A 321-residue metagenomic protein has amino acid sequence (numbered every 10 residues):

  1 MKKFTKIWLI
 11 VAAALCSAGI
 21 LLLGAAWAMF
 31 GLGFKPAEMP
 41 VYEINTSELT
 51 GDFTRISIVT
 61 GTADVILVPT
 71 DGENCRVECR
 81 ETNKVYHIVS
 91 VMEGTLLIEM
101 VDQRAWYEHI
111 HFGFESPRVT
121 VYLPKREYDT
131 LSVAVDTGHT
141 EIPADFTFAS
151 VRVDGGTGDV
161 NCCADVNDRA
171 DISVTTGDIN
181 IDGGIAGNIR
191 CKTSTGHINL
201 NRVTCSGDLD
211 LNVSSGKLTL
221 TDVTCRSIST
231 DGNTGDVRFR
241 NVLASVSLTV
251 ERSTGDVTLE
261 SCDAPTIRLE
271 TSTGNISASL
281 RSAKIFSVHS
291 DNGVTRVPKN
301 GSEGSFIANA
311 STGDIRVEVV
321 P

Functional and structural regions predicted by a protein language model:
K2-T60, D64-V135, H139-G155, N161-V174 (+9 more regions): Acidic (Asp/Glu) and glycine-rich low-complexity loops/linkers that are typically intrinsically disordered
D236: Histidine/lysine/aspartate-rich catalytic loop segments that bind and position anionic ligands
F239: Thr-Gly-centered strand-to-loop micro-motif
